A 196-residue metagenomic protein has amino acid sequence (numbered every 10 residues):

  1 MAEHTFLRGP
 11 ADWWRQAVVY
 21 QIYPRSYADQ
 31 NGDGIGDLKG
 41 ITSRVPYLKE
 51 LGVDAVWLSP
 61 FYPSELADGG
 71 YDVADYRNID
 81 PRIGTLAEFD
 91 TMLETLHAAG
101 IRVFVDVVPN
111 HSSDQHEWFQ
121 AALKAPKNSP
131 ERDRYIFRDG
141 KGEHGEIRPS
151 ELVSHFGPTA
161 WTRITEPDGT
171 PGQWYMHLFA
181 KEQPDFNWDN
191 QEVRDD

Functional and structural regions predicted by a protein language model:
A2-D195: Acidic/aromatic-lined carbohydrate-recognition and catalytic surfaces of CAZymes acting on diverse glycans
